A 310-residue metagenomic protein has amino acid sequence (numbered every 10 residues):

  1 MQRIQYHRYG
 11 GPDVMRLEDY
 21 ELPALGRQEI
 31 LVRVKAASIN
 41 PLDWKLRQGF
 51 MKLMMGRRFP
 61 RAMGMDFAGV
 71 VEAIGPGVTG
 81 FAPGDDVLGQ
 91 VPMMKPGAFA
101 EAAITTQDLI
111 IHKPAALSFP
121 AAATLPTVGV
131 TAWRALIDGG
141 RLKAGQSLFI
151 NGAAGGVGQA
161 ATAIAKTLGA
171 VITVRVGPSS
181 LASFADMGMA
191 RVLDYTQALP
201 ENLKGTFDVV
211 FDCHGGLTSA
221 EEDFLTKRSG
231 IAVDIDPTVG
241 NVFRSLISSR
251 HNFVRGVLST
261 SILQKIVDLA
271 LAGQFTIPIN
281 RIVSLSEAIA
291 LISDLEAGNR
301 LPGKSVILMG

Functional and structural regions predicted by a protein language model:
E21-I39, M51-M94: Glycine-rich beta-strand-centered segment in the early N-terminal region that forms part of a ligand/cofactor-binding
G80, Q90-G152: NAD(P)H dinucleotide-binding glycine-rich loop of Rossmann-like/cofactor-binding domains, especially the beta1-alpha1
A123-D194: Mid-domain Rossmann-like dinucleotide-binding core that forms the NAD(H)/NADP(H) cofactor-binding site
R191-T196, V283-S286: Short acidic-hydrophobic, aromatic-tinged amphipathic segments that line or gate anion-handling sites
N202-V209: A short acidic, Gly/Pro-enriched loop at the edge of an enzyme's catalytic core that lines a small-molecule cofactor
C213-T276, M309-G310: Glycine-rich phosphate-binding loop and adjacent beta-alpha segment of Rossmann(oid) nucleotide-cofactor-binding
L263-G310: C-terminal hydrophobic helical "lid"/dimerization subdomain of Rossmann-like NAD(P)H-dependent oxidoreductases
